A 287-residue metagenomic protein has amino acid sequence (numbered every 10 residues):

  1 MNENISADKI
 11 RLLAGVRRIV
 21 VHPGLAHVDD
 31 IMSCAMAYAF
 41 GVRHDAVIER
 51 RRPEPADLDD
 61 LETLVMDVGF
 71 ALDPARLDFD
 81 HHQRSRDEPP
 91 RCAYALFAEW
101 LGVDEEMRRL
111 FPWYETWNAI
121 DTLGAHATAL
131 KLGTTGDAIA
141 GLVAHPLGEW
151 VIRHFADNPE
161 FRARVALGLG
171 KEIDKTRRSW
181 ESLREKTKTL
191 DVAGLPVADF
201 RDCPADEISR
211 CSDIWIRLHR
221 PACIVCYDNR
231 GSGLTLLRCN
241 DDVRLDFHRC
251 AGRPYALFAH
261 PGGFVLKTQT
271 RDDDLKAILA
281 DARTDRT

Functional and structural regions predicted by a protein language model:
N2-A156, E160, F200-H219, I224-T287: Replace "Mg2+/Mn2+-dependent" with "divalent metal-dependent
I152-I216: Active-site rim beta-loop-alpha module in soluble metabolic enzymes
